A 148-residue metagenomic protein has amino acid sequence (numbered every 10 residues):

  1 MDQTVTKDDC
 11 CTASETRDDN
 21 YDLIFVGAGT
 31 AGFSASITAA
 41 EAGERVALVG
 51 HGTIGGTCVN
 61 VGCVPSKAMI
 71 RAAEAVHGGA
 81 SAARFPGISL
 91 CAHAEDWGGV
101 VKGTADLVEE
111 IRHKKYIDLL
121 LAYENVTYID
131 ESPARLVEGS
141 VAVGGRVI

Functional and structural regions predicted by a protein language model:
D2-E15, D19-Y21, I37-E44, V49-I148: Glycine-rich flavin
G27-T30, H51-G52: Glycine-rich Rossmann-fold phosphate-binding loop(s) that bind the pyrophosphate of adenine dinucleotide cofactors
F33: Residues forming the Rossmann-fold NAD(P)(H) cofactor-binding site
